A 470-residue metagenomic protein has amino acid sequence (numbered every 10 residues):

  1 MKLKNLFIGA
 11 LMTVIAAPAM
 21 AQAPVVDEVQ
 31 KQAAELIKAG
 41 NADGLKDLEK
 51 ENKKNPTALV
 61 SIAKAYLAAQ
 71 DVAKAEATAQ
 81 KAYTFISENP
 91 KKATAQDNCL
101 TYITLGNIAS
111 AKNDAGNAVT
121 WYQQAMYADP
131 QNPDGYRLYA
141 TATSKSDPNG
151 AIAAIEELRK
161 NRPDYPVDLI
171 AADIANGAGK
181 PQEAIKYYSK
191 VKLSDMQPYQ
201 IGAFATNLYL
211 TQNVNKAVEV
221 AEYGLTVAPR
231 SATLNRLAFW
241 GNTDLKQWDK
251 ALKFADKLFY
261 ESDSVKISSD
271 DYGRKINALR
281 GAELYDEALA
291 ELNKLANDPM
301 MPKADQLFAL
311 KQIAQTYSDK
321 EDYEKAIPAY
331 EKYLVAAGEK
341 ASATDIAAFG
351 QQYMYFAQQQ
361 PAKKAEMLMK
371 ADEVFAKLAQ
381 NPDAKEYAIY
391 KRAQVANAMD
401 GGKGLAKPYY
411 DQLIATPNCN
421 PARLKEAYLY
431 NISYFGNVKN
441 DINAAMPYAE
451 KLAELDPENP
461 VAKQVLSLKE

Functional and structural regions predicted by a protein language model:
M1-A10: Bacterial N-terminal signal peptides that target proteins for export
L11-M12, P18-K439, Y448-E450, V461-E470: Alpha-solenoid helical repeat scaffolds
